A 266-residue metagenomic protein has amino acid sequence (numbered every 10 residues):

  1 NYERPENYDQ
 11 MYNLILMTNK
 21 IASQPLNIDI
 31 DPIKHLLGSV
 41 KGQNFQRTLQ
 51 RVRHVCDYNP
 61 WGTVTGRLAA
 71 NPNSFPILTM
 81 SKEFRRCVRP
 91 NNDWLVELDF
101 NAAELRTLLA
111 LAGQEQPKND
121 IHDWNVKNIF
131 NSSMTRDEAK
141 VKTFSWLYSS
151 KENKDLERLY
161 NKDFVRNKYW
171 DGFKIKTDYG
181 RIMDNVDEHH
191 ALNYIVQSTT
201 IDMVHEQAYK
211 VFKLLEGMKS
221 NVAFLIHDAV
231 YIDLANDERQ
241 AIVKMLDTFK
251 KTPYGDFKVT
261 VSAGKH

Functional and structural regions predicted by a protein language model:
N1-H266: Conserved catalytic core of nucleotide polymerization and phosphodiester-bond processing enzymes
